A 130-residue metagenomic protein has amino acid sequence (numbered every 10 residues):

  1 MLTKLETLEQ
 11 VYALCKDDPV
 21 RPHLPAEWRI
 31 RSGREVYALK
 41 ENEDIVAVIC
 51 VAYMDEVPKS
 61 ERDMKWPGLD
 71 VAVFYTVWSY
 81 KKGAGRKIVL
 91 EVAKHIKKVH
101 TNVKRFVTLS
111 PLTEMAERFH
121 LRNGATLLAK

Functional and structural regions predicted by a protein language model:
M1-D70, V77-W78, T101-V107: Non-catalytic substrate-recognition and accessory regions of acyl/acetyltransferase enzymes
K59-A125: Acyl-donor binding region in acyl/amide transferases
T126-K130: Conserved catalytic-core motifs of GNAT/GCN5-like acyltransferases
